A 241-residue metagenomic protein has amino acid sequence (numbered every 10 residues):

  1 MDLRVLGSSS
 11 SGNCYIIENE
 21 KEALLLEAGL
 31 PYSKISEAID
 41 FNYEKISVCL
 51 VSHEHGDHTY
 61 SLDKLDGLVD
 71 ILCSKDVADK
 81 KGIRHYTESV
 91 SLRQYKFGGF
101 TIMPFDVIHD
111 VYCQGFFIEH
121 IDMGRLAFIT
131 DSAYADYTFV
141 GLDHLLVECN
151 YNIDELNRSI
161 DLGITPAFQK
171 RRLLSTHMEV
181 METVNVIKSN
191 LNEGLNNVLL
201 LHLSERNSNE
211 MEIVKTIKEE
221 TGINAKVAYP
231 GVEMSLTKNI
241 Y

Functional and structural regions predicted by a protein language model:
M1-I39, Q114-D131, H144: Conserved beta-strand hairpin/beta-sheet module of binuclear metal-dependent hydrolase folds, prominently
S11, E54-Y60, D79-K80, D110-Y112 (+3 more regions): Active-site environment of divalent metal-dependent phosphoester hydrolases
I17, E27, H53, I102 (+6 more regions): Divalent metal-coordination and catalytic microenvironments
L30-P31, E54-D57, C73-K80, V90-Q94 (+2 more regions): Short, polar loop motifs at secondary-structure junctions
P31-V77: Active-site metal-binding motif and surrounding structural segment of the metallo-beta-lactamase
Y60-L68, I83-R84, S208-T216: Metal-dependent catalytic neighborhoods of phosphoester/phosphodiester hydrolases
L72-M123: Metallo-beta-lactamase
V140-G231: Cap/insert and terminal regions of metallo-dependent hydrolase folds
